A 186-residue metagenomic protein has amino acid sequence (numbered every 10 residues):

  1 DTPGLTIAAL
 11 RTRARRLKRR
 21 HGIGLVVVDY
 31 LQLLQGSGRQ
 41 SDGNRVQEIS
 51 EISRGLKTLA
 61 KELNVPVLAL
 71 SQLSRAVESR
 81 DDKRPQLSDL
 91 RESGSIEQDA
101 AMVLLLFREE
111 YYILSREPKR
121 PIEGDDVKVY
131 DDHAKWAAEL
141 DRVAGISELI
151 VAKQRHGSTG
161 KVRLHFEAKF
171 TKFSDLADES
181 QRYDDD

Functional and structural regions predicted by a protein language model:
D1-G4, Q35-S50, V77-S88: Flexible beta-alpha connector loops of hexameric P-loop NTPases
L5-L25, R54-L63, A76-D186: C-terminal regions of RecA-like/P-loop NTPase motor modules
I23-A69: Helical hairpin unit composed of two closely spaced alpha helices linked by a short loop
Y30-L31, Q72-L73, R108-E109: Short, ordered loop/turn segments at secondary-structure junctions
